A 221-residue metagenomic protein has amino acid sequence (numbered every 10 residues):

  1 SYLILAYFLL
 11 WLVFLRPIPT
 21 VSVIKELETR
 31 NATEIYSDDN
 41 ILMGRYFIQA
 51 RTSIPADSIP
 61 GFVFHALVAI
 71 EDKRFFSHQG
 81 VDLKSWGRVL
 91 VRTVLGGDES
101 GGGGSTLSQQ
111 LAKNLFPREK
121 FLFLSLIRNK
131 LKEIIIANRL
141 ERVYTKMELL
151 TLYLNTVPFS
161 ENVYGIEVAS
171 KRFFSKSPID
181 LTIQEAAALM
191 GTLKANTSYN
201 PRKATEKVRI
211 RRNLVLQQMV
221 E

Functional and structural regions predicted by a protein language model:
S1-E221: Juxtamembrane regions of bacterial inner-membrane/periplasmic proteins, predominantly the peptidoglycan biogenesis
